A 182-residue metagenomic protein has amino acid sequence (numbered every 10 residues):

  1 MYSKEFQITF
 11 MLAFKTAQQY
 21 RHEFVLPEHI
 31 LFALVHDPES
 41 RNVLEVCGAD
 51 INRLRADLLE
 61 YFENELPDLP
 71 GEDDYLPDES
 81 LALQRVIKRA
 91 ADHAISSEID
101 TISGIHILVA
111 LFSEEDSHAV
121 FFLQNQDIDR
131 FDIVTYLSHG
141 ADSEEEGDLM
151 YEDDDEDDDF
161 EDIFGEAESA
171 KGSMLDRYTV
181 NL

Functional and structural regions predicted by a protein language model:
M1-L182: Histone-fold recognition with a strong bias for associated Lys/Arg-rich disordered tails
